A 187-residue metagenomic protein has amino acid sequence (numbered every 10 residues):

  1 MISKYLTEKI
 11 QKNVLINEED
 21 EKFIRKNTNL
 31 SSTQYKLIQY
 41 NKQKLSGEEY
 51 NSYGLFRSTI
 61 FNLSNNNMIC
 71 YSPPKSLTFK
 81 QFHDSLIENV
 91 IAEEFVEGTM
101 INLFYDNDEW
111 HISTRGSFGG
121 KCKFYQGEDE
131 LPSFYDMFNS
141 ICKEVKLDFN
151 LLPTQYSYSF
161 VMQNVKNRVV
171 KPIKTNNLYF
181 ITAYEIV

Functional and structural regions predicted by a protein language model:
M1-V187: Core nucleotide-handling region used for phosphoryl-transfer chemistry
